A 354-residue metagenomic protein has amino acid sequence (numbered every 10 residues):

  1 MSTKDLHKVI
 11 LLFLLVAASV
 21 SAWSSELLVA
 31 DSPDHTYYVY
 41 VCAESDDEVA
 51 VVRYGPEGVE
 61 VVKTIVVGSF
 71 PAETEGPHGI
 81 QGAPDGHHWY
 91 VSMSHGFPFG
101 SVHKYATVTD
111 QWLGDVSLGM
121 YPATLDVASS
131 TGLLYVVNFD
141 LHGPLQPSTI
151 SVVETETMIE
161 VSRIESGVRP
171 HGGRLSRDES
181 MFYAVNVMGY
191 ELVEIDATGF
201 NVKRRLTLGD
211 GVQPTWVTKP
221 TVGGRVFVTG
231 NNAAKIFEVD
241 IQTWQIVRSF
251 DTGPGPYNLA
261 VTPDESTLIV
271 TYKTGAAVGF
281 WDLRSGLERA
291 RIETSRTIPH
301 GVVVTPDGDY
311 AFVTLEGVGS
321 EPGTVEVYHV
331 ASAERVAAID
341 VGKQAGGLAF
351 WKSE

Functional and structural regions predicted by a protein language model:
S2-I10: Bacterial N-terminal signal peptides that target proteins for export
V9-S21: Bacterial N-terminal signal peptides
W23-E354: Predominantly soluble domains enriched in secretory-pathway, periplasmic, or organellar proteins
